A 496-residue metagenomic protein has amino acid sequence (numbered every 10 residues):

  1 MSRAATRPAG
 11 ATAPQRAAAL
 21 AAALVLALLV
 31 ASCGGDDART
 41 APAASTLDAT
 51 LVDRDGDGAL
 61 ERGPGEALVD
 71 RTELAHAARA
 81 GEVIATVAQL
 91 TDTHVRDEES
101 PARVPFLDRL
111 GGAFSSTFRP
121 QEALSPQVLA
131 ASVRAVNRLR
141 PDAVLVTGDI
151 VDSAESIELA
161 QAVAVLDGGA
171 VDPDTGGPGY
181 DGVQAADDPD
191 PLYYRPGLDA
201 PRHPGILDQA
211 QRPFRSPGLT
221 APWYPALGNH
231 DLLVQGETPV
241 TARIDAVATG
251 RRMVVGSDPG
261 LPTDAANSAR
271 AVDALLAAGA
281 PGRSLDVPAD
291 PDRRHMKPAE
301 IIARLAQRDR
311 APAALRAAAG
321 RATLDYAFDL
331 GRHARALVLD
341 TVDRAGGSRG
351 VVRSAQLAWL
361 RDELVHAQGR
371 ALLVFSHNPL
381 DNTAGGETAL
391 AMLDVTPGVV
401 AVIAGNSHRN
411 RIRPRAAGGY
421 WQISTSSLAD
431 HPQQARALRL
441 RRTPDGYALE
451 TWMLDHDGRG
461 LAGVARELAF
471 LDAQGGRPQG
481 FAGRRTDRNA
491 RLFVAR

Functional and structural regions predicted by a protein language model:
R3-L20: Bacterial N-terminal signal peptides that target proteins for export
L29-S32: C-terminal motif of bacterial Sec signal peptides marking the signal peptidase cleavage site
D36-A143, A185-L207, P225, D231 (+2 more regions): Metal-dependent phosphoesterase/phosphodiesterase active-site architecture
V83, V146-Y180, I206-F214, G218 (+1 more regions): Active-site-adjacent structural elements in enzyme catalytic domains
Q89-T91, A143-D149, Y224-G228, L373-H377 (+2 more regions): Active-site neighborhood of phospho(di)ester-bond hydrolases with catalytic His/Asp-centered motifs
D97, D152-A154, D231-G236, A345-G346 (+3 more regions): Active-site environment of divalent metal-dependent phosphoester hydrolases
V146-D167, V234-A248, T383-E387, R411-A417: Metal-dependent catalytic neighborhoods of phosphoester/phosphodiester hydrolases
D343-A358, D362-A404: Active-site-proximal segments of metal-dependent phosphoesterases and phosphodiesterases across multiple
